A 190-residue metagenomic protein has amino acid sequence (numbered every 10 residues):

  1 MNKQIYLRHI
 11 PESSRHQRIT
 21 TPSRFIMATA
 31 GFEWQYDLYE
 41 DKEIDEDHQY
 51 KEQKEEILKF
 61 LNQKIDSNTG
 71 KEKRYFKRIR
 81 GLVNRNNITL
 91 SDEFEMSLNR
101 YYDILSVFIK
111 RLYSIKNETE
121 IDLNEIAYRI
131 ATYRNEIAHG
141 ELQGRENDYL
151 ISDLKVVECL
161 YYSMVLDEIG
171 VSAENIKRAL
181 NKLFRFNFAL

Functional and structural regions predicted by a protein language model:
M1-L190: Amphipathic, oligomerization/interface secondary-structure segments
